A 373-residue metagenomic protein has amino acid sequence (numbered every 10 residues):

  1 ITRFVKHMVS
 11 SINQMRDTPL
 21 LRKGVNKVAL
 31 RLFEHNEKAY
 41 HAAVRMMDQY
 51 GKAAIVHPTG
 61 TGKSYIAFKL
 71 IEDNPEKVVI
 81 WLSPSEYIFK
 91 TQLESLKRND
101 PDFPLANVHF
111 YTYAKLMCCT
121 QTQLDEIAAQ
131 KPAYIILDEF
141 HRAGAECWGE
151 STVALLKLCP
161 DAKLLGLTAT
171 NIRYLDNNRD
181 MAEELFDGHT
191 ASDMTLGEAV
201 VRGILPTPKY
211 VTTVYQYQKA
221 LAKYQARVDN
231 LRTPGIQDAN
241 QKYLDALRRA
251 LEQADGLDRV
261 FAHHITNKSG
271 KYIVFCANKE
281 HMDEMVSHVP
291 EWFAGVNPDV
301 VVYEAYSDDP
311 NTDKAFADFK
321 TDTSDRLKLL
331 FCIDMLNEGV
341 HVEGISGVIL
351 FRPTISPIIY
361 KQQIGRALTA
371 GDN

Functional and structural regions predicted by a protein language model:
Y50-K69: Walker A/P-loop
P58-G60, H141, L158-D176: Conserved helicase ATPase motor motifs in RecA-like P-loop NTPase domains
I66, K77-L96, K279: Conserved Walker A/P-loop ATP-binding site and its immediately adjacent core in helicase/helicase-like ATPase domains
A128-K163: SF2 helicase catalytic motif II
D176-G270, V286: Interdomain helical connector at the RecA1-RecA2 junction of SF1/SF2 helicase-like NTPases
V301-I333: Conserved helicase ATPase core of P-loop NTP-dependent helicases/translocases
C332, E338-P353: A short beta-strand element within the Helicase C-terminal
S356-D372: Conserved SF2 helicase motif VI
